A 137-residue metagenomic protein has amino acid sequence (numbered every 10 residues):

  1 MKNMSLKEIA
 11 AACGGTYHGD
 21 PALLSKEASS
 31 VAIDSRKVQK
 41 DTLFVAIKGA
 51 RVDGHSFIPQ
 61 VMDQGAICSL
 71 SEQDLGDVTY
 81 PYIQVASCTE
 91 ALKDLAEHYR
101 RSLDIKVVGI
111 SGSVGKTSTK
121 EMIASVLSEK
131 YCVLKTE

Functional and structural regions predicted by a protein language model:
M1-D94: N-terminal leader/targeting and accessory segments in enzymes
E8, A91-E137: Phosphate-binding loop of NTP-binding sites
